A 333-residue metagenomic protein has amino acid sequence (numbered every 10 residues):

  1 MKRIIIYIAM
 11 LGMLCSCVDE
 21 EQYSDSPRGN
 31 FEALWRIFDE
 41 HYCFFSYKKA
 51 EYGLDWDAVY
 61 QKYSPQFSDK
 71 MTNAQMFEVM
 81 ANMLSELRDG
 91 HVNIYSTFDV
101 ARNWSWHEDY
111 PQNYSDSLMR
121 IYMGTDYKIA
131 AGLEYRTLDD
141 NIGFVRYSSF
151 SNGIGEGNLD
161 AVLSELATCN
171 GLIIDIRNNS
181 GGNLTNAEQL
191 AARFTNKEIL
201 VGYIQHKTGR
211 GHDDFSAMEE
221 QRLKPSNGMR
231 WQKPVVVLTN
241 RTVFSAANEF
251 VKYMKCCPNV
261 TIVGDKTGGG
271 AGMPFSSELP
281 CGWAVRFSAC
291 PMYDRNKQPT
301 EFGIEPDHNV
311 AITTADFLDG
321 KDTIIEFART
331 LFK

Functional and structural regions predicted by a protein language model:
M1-S24: Bacterial Sec-dependent N-terminal signal peptides
A9, R177, V243: Flexible loop residues that form catalytic and substrate-binding hotspots at small-molecule/glycan-binding clefts
L11, L166-T168, M229: Alpha-helix termination/capping residues and helix-transition junctions
C17-H206, H212-E220, P234, S276: Flexible, low-complexity junctional segments that flank or bridge functional domains
V18-D39, A74, N141, S180-K333: C-terminal "post-core" interaction segments
